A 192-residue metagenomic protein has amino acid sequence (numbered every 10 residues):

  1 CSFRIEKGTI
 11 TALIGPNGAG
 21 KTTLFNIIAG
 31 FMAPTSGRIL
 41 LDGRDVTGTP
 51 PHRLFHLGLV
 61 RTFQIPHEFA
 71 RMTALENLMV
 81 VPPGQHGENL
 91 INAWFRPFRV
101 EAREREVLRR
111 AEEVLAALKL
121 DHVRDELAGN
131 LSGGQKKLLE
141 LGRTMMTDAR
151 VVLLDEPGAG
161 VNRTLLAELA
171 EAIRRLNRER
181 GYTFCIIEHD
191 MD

Functional and structural regions predicted by a protein language model:
I14-P16: The feature captures the beta-strand-to-loop junction immediately N-terminal to the Walker
A29: Helix-to-loop junction immediately C-terminal to a conserved catalytic motif
G37-R44, H56-L57: Conserved ABC transporter NBD signature motif
E88-V123, R150, E171-R174: Conserved ABC ATPase "signature" region
L127-L131: Conserved ABC ATPase signature
V152-E156: Catalytic Walker B motif of ABC-type/P-loop ATPase nucleotide-binding domains
L166-R180: Helical segment within the ABC ATPase nucleotide-binding domain
